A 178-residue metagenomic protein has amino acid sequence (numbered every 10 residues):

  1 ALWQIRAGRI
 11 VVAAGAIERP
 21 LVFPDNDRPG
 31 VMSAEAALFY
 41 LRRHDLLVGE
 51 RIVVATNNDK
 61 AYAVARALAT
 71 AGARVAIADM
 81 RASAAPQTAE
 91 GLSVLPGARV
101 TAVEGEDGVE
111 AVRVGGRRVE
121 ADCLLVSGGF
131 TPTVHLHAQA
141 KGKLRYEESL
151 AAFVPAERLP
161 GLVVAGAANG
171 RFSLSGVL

Functional and structural regions predicted by a protein language model:
A1-L178: Residues forming the flavin
